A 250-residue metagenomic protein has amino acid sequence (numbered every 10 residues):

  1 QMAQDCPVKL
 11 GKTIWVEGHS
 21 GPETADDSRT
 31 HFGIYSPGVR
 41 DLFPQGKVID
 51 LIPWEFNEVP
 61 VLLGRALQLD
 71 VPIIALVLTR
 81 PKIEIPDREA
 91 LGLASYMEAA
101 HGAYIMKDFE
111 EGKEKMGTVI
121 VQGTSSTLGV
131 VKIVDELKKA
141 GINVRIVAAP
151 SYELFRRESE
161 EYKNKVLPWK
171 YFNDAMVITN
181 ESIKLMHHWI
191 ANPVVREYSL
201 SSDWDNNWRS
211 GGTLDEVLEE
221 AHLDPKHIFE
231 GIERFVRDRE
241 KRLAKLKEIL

Functional and structural regions predicted by a protein language model:
Q1-Q4: Long, structured ligand/cofactor-binding scaffold of large enzymes
V8-T13, E17-R40, Q45, D50 (+2 more regions): Thiamine diphosphate
W54: TRNA-recognition modules of translation machinery and tRNA-sensing kinases, especially anticodon-binding
